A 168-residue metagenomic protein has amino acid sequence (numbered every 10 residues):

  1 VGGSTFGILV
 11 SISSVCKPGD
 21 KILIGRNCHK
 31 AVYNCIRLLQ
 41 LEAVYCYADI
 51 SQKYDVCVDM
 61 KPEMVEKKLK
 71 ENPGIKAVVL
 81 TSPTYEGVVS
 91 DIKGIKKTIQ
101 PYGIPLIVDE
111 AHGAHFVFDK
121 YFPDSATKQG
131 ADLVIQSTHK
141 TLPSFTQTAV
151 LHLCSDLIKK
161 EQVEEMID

Functional and structural regions predicted by a protein language model:
G2-D168: Conserved PLP-enzyme active-site core in the AAT-like
